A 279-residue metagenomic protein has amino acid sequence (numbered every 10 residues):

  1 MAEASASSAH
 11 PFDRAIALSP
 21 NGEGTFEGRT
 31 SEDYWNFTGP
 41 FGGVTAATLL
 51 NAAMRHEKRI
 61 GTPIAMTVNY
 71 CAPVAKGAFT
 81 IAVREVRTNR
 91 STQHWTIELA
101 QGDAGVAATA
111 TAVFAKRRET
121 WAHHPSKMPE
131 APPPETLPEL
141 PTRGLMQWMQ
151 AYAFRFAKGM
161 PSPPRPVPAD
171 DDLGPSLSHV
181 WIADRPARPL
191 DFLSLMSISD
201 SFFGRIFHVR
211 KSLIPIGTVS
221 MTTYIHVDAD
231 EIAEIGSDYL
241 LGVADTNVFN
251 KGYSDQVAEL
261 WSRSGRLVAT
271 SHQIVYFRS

Functional and structural regions predicted by a protein language model:
M1-S279: Terminal targeting signals and extreme-terminal segments of soluble enzymes
